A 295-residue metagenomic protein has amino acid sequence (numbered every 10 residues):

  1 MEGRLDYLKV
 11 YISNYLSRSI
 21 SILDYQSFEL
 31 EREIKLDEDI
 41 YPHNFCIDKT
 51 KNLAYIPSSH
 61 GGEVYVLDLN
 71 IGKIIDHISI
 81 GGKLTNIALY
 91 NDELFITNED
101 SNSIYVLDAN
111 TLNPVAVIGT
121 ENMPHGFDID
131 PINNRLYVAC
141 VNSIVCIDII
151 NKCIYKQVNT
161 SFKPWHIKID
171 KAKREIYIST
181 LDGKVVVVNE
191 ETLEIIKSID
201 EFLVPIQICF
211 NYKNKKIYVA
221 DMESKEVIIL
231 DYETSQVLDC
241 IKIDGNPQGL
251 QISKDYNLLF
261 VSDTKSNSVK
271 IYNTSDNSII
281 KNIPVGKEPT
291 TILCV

Functional and structural regions predicted by a protein language model:
M1-V295: Predominantly soluble domains enriched in secretory-pathway, periplasmic, or organellar proteins
